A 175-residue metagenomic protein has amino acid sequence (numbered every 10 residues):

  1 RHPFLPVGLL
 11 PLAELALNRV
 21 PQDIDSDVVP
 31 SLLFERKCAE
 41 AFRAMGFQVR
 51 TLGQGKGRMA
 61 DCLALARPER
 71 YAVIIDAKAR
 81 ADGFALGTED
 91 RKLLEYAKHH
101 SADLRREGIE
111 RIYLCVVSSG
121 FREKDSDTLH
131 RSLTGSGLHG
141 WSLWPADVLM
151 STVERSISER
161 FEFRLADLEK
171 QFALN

Functional and structural regions predicted by a protein language model:
R1-P11: Charged, low-complexity intrinsically disordered tails and linkers
L15-L174: Catalytic core segments in nucleotide and nucleic-acid processing enzymes
